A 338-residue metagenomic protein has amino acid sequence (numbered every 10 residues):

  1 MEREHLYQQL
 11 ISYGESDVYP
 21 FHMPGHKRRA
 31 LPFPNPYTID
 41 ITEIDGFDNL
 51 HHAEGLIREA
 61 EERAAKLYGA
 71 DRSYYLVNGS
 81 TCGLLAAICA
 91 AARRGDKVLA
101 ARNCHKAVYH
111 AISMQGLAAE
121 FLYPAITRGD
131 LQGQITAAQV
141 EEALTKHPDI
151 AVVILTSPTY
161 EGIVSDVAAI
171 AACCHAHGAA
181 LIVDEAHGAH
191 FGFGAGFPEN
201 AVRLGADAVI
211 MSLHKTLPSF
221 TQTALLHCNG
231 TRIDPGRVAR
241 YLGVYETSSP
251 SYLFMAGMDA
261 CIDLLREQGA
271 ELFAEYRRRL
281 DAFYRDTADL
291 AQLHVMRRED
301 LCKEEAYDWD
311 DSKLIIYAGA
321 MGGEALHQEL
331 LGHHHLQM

Functional and structural regions predicted by a protein language model:
M1-G55: N-terminal "arm"/small-domain region of PLP-dependent enzymes with the aminotransferase-like
E2-I11, P32, H52, L67-A70 (+2 more regions): Conserved PLP-enzyme active-site core in the AAT-like
Y19, D71-R72, A151, D310-S312: A generic secondary-structure signal marking the coil-to-beta-strand transition
H22-P24, H227, I315-Y317: Residues in well-ordered beta-strands of folded domains
Y37-G79, N103: Conserved N-terminal alpha-helix of the aminotransferase class I/II PLP-enzyme fold
R278-M338: Conserved C-terminal alpha-helix-loop-beta "cap" of PLP-dependent enzymes that closes/shapes the active-site mouth
